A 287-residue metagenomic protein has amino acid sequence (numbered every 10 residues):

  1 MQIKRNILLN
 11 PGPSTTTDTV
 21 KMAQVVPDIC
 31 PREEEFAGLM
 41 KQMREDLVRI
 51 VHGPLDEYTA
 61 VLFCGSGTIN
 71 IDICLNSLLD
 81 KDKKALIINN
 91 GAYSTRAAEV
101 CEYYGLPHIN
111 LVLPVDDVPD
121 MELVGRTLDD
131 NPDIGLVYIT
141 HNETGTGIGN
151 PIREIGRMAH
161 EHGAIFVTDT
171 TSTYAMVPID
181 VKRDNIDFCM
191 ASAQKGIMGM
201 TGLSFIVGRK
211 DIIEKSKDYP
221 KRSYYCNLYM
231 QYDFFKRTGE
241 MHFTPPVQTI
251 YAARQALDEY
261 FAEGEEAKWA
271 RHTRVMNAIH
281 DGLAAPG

Functional and structural regions predicted by a protein language model:
M1-E34: N-terminal "arm"/small-domain region of PLP-dependent enzymes with the aminotransferase-like
L8-N10, V61-C64, I87, N110-L111 (+3 more regions): General beta-strand structural signal in soluble alpha/beta enzymes
T15-T16, Q194-H280: Active-site C-terminal subdomain of aminotransferase-like
A23-I73, A92, R96-V100: Conserved N-terminal alpha-helix of the aminotransferase class I/II PLP-enzyme fold
L79-T95: Conserved PLP-anchoring active-site segment centered on the Schiff-base-forming lysine
P119-A175, F188: Active-site phosphate-binding strand-loop segment of PLP-dependent enzymes
K182-Q194: Conserved active-site segment immediately N-terminal to the catalytic lysine that forms the internal aldimine
